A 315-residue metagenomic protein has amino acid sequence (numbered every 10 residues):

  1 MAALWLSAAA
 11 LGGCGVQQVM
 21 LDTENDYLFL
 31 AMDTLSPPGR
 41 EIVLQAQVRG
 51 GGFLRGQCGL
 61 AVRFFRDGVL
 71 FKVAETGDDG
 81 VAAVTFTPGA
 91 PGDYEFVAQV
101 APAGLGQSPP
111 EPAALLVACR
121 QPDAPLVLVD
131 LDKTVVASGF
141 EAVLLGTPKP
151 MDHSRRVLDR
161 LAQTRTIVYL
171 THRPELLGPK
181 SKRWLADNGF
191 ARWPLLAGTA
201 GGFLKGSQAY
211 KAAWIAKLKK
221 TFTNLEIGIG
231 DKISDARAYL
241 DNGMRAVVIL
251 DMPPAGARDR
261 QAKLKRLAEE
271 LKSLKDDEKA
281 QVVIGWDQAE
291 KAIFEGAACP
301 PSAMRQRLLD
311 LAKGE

Functional and structural regions predicted by a protein language model:
M1-L4: Bacterial N-terminal signal peptides that target proteins for export
L6, G12-A114, G314-E315: Intrinsically disordered, serine/threonine/proline
V16-T23, V143, P174-E315: C-terminal cap/substrate-recognition subdomain and adjoining C-terminal extension of metal-dependent phosphatase-like
Q107-P125, L131, L144: Short beta-strand elements
P125-F140, Y239: Asp-based phosphoryl-transfer active-site loop
V136, I167-V168, A246-L250: Short hydrophobic alpha-helical runs that function as membrane-insertion/retention elements
A142-I167, G178-P179, A209: Short, acidic loop-to-helix structural element flanking the phosphoryl-transfer center in phosphate-processing enzymes
R160-V168, L218-L225: Short, surface-exposed connector motifs at secondary-structure boundaries
